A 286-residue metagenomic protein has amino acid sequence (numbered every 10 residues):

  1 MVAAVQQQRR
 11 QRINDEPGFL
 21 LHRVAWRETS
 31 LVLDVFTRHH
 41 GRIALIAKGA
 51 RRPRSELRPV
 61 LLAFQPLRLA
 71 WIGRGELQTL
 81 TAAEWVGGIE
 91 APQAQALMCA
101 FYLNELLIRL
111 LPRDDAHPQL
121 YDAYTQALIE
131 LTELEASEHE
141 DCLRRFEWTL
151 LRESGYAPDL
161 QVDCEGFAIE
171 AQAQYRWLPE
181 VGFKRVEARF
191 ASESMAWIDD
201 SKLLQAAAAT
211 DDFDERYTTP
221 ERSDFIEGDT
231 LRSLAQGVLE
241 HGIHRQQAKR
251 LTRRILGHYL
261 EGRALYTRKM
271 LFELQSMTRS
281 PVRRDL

Functional and structural regions predicted by a protein language model:
M1-V32, F36-L286: Non-catalytic alpha-helical scaffolds and adjoining flexible linkers that form interface surfaces for assembly
